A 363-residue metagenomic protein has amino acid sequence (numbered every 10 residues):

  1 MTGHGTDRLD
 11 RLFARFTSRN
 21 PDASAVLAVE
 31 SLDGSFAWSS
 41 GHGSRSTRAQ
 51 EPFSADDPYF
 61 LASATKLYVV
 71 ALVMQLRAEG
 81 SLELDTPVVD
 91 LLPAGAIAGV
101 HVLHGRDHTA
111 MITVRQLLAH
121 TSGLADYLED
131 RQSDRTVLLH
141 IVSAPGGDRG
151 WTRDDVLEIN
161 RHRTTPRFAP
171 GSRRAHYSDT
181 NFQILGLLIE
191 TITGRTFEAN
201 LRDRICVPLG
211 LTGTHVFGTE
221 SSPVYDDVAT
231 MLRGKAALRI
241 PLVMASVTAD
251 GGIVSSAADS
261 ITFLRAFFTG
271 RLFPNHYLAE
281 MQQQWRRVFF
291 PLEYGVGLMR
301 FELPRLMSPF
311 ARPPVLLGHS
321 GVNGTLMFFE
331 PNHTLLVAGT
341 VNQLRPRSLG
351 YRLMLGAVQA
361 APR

Functional and structural regions predicted by a protein language model:
T6-A14: Short amphipathic alpha-helical segments
F13, L27, K66-V69, V73 (+7 more regions): Residue-level preference for non-acidic, small/hydrophobic
F13-P52, L84-T86, G150, L298-F301 (+2 more regions): A short, well-structured edge-of-sheet supersecondary motif
S18-S24, A49-Q116, F168-S178, T248-G251 (+1 more regions): Short active-site loop at a secondary-structure junction that contains or immediately precedes the catalytic residue(s)
A37, G99-L317: Short, surface-exposed loop or secondary-structure junction motifs that flank catalytic or metal-binding residues
I189, F267, P331, T340-Q343: Short beta-strand segments enriched in hydrophobic/aromatic residues within well-folded beta-rich domains
A245-I253, P314-F329, L336, T340-P346: Glycine-rich phosphate/pyrophosphate-binding beta-alpha loops
L303-P304, P346-R363: Short, gly/Ser/Thr-rich active-site loops of penicillin-recognizing serine hydrolases
